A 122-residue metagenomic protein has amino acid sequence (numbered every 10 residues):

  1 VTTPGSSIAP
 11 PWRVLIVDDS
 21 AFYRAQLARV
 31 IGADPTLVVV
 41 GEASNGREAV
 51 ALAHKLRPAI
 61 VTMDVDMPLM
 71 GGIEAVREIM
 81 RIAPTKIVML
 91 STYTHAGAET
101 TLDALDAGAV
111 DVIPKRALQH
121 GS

Functional and structural regions predicted by a protein language model:
V1-R13: Non-catalytic signal-transmission and effector/linker regions of two-component phosphorelay proteins
D18, D64: Active-site residues of response regulator receiver
T36-S44, L52: Short hydrophobic/Thr-rich beta-strand motif most characteristic of the beta2 strand and flanking loop of CheY-like
N45-E48, M70-E74: Acidic catalytic/metal-coordinating carboxylates
L56-T62: Active-site beta3 strand of CheY-like receiver
M67: Receiver (REC) domain active-site loop signature in two-component systems and cognate sites in sensor histidine kinases
I73-R77, R81, T94-S122: Alpha4 helix (beta4-alpha4-beta5 surface) of REC/receiver domains from two-component response regulators
L90-T92: Hydrophobic/aromatic residues positioned on beta-strands within the core alpha/beta folds
